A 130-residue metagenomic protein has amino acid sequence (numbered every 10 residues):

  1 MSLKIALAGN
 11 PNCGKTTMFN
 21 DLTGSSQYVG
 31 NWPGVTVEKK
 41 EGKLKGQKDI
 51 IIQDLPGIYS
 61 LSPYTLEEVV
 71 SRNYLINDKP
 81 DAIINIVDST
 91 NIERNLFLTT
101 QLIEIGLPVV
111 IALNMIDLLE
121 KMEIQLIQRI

Functional and structural regions predicted by a protein language model:
M1-Y64, D78, A82: Conserved G1/Walker A P-loop phosphate-binding module
L44-Q47, V70-I130: Conserved C-terminal guanine-recognition region of P-loop GTPase G domains, centered on the G4
E67: Conserved donor sugar-nucleotide recognition element shared by glycan-biosynthetic enzymes
